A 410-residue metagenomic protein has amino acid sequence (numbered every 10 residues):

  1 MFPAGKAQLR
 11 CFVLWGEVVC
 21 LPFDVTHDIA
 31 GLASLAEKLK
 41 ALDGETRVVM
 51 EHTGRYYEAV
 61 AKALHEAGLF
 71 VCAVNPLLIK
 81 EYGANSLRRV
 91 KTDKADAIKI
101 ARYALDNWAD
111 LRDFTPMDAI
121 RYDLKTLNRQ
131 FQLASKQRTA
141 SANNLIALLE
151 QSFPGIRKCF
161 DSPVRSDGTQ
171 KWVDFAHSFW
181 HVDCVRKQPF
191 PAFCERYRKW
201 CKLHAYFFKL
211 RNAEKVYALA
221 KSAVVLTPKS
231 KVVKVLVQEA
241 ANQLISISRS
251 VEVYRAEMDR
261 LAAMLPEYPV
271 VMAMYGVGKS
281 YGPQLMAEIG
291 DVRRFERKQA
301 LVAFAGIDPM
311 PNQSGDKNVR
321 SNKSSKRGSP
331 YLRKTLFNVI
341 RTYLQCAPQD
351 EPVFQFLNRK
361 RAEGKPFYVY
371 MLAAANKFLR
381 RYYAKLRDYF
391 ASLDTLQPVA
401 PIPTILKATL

Functional and structural regions predicted by a protein language model:
M1-L410: A detector of single, family-specific signature residues that are central to catalytic or substrate-handling motifs
